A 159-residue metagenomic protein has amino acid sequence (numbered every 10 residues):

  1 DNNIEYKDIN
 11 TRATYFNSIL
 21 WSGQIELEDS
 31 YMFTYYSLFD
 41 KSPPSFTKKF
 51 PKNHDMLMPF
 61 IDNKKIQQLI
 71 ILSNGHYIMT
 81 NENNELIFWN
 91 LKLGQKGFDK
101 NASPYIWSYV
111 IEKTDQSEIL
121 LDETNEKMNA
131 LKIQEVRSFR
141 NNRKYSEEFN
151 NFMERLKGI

Functional and structural regions predicted by a protein language model:
D1-K7: Alpha-helical transmembrane signal-anchor/signal-peptide segments
N10-T14: Short, solvent-exposed loop/turn elements at beta->coil junctions and helix N-caps that rim active or binding pockets
Y15-I159: Extracytosolic and intramembrane catalytic regions of membrane-associated proteins in envelope/secretory systems
